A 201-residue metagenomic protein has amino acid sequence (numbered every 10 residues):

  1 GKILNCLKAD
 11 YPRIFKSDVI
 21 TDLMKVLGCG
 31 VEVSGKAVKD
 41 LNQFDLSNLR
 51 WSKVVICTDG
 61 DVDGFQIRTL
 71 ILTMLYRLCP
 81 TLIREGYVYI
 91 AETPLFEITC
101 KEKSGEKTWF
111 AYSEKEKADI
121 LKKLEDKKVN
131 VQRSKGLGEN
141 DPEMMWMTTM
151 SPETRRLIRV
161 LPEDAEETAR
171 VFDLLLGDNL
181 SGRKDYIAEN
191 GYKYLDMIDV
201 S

Functional and structural regions predicted by a protein language model:
G1-S201: Conserved phosphate-chemistry cores used by DNA topoisomerases
